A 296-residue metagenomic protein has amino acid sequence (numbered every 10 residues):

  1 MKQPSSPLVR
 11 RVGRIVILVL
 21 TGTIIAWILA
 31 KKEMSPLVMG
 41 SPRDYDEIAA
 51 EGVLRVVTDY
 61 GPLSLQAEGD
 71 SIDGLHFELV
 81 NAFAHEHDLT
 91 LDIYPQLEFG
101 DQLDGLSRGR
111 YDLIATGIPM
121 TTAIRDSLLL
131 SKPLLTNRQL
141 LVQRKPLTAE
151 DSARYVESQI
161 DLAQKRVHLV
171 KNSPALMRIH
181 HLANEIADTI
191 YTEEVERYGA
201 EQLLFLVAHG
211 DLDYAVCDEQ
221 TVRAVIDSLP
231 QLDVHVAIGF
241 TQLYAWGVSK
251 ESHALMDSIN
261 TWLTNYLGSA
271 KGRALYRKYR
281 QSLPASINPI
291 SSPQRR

Functional and structural regions predicted by a protein language model:
Q3-L20: N-terminal Sec-pathway targeting helices
G13-L18, M34-D126, T192-R197: Extracytoplasmic small-molecule ligand-binding "clamshell" domains of the periplasmic binding protein/Venus flytrap
G13-R14, A26-M39, G74-E86, R144-P174 (+1 more regions): Extended ligand-binding regions for polar small-molecule ligands
L54-D59, V167-V170, A215, G247: Short, well-ordered beta-strand segments
Y60, L135-Q143, T148-A149, A200-E201 (+3 more regions): Periplasmic-binding protein-like
F77-H85, G100, D104, R108 (+8 more regions): Solvent-exposed, polar/charged alpha-helical surfaces in well-ordered, non-transmembrane soluble domains, broadly
G100, D104, T116-S127, R178-H181 (+2 more regions): A ligand-binding cleft/hinge motif common to bilobed small-molecule-binding domains
L140, K145-I226: Pocket-lining segment of extracytoplasmic ligand-binding domains
